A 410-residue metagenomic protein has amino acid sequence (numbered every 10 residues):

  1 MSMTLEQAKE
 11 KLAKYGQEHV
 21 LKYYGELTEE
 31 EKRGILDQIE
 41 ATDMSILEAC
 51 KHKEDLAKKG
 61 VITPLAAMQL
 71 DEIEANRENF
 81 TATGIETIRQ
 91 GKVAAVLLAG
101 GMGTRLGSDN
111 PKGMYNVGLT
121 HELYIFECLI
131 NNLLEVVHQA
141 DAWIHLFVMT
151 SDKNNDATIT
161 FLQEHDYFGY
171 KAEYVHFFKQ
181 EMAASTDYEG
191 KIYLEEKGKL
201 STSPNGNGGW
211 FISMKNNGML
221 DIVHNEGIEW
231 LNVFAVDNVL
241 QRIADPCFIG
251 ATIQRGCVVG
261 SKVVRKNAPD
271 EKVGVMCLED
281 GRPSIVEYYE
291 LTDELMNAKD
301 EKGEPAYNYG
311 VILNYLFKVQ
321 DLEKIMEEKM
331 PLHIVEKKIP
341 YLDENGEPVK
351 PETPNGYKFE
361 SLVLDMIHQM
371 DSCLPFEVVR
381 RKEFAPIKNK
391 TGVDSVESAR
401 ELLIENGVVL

Functional and structural regions predicted by a protein language model:
M1-M3: N-terminal glycine-rich, Lys/His-bearing helix-loop that initiates the first secondary-structure elements of many
L5-H176, L194-F211, L220, L362-L364 (+2 more regions): N-terminal glycine-rich phosphate-binding loop and ensuing alpha1 helix
V96, S108, T120-E127, D152 (+13 more regions): Conserved structured core elements
V96, Y115, F147, H176-F178 (+4 more regions): Hydrophobic/aromatic beta-strand patches that form the interior of the parallel beta-sheet core in alpha/beta enzyme
G100-M102, P111, L119-T120, S151-N154 (+5 more regions): An acidic- and aromatic-residue-enriched active-site/binding cleft used to recognize and process polar
G107-N110, A157-Q163, D187-I192, I243-C247 (+2 more regions): Short acidic, glycine/serine/threonine-rich loops at helix termini
A172-E271: Conserved beta-loop-beta/alpha segment of the NTase-like Rossmann-fold superfamily that binds/positions NTPs
G227-N232, L240-A244, I249-V409: Catalytic core of tubulin tyrosine ligase-like
